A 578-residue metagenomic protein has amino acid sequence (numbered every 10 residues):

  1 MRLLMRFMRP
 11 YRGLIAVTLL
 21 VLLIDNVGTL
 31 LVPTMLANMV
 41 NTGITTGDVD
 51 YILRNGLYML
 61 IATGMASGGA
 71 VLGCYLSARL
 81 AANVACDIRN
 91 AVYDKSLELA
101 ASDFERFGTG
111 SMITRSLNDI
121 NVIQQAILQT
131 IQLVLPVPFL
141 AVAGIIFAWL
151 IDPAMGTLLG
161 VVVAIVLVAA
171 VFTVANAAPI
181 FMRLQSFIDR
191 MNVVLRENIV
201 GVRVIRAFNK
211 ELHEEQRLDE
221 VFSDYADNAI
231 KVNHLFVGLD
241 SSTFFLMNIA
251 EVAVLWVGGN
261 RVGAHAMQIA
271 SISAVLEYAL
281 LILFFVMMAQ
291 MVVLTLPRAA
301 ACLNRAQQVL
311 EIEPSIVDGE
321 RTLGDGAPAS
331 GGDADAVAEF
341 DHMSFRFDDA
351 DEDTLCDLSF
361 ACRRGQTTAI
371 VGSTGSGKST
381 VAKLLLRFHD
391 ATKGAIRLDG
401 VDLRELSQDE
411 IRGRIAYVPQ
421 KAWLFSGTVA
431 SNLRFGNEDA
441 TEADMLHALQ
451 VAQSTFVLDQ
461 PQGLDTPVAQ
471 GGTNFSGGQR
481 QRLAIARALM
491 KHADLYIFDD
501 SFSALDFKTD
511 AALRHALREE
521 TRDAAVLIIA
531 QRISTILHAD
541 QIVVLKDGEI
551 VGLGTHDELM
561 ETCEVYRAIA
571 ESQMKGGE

Functional and structural regions predicted by a protein language model:
M1-V32, L36, I44-M59, G73-S77 (+13 more regions): Membrane-integrated ABC transporters
P10-R12, A101-S102, N118-I127, I131 (+8 more regions): An intracellular "coupling" helix at the cytosolic face of ABC transporter transmembrane type-1 domains
A16, L20, I24, G28-V32 (+5 more regions): Hydrophobic alpha-helical transmembrane segments of ABC transporter permease domains
I24-G28, L60, G64-A81, V162-N176 (+3 more regions): Hydrophobic alpha-helical membrane-associated segments
T46-G47, A82, N90-T114, N118-I120 (+5 more regions): Short intracellular "coupling" helices and adjacent cytoplasmic loop segments at the cytosolic face of multi-pass
D48-I52, A143, F147-A164, V168 (+3 more regions): Helix-loop-helix
G326-E578: ABC-type nucleotide-binding domain
